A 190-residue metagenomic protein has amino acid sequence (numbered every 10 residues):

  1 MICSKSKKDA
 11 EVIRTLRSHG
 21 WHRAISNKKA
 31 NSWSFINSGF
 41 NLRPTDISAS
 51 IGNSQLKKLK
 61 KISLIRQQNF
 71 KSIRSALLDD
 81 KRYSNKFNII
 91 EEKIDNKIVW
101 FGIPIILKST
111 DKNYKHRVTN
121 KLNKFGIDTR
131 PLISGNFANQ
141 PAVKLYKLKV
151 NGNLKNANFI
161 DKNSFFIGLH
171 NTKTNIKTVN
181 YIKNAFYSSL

Functional and structural regions predicted by a protein language model:
M1-I2: Glycine-rich phosphate-binding loop of ATP-grasp-fold ATP-dependent ligases
K5-L190: PLP-dependent aminotransferase class I/II
